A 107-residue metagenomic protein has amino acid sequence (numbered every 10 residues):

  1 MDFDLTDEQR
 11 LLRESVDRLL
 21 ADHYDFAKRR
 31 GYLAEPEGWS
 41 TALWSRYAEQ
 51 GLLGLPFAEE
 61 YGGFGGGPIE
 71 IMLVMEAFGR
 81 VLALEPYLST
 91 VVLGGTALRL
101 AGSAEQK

Functional and structural regions predicted by a protein language model:
M1-E8: Intrinsic disorder at enzyme termini
L11-R18: A non-catalytic, amphipathic alpha-helix used as a structural packing/dimerization or gating element in enzyme scaffolds
A21-K107: Glycine-rich flavin
